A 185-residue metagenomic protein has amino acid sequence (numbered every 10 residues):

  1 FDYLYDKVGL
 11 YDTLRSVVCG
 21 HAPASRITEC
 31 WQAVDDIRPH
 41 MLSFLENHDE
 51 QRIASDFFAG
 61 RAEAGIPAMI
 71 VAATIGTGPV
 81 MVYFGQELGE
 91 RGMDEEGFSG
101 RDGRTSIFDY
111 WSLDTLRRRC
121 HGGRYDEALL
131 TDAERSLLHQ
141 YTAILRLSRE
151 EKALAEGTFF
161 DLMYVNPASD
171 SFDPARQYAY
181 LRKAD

Functional and structural regions predicted by a protein language model:
V8-D12, A22-T28, D35-N47, R52-D185: Loop/helix patches that line or flank the sugar-binding groove of alpha-linked glycan CAZymes
